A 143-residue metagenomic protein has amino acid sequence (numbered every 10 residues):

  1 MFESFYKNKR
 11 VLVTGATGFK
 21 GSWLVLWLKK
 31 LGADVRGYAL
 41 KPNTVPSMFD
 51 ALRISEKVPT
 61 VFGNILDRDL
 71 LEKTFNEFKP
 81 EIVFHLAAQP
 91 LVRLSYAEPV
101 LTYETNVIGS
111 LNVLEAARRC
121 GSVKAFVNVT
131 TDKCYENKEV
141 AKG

Functional and structural regions predicted by a protein language model:
M1-G143: N-terminal Rossmann-like NAD(P)+-binding domain of SDR-like oxidoreductases, especially those catalyzing
